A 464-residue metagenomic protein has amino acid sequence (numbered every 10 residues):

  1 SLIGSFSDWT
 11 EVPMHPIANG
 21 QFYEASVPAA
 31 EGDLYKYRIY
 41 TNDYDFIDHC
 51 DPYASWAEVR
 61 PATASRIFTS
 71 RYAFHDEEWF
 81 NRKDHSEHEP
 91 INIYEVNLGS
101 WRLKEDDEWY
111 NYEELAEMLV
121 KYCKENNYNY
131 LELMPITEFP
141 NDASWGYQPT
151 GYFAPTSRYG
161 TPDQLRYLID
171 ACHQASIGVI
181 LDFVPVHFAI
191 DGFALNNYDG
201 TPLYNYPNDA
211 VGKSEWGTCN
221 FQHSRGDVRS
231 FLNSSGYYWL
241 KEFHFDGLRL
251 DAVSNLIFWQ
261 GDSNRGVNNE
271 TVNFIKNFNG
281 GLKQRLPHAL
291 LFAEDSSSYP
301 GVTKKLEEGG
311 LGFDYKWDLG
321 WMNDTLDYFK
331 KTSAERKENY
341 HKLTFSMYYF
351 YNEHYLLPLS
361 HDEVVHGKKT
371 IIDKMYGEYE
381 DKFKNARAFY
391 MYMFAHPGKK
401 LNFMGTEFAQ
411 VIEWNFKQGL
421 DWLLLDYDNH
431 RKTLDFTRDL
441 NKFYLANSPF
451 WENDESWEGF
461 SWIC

Functional and structural regions predicted by a protein language model:
S1, I17-E95, S100-D107, E114: The feature marks proteins involved in alpha-glucan
S1-V12: Beta-strand-rich binding/interaction modules
E11-Q21, K316-G320, D324-T325: Short, acidic Ser/Thr/Gly-rich low-complexity loop/linker segments typical of extracellular and cell-surface proteins
P61, H244-D246, W259-G419, L424 (+1 more regions): Conserved alpha/beta catalytic core and glycan-binding cleft of carbohydrate-active enzymes
W79-H88, N97-F245, R249-V267: Substrate-binding/active-site clefts of carbohydrate-active enzymes
Y94, L181, L250, A293-E294 (+1 more regions): Active-site flanking residues adjacent to catalytic metal/cofactor-binding acidic residues
N111-L115, Q164, D227-L232, E270-F274 (+3 more regions): Soluble or luminal CAZymes and related metallo-dependent hydrolases
V120, K124, I169, G236-L240 (+4 more regions): Non-transmembrane alpha-helical segments in soluble domains of secreted/periplasmic/extracellular proteins
